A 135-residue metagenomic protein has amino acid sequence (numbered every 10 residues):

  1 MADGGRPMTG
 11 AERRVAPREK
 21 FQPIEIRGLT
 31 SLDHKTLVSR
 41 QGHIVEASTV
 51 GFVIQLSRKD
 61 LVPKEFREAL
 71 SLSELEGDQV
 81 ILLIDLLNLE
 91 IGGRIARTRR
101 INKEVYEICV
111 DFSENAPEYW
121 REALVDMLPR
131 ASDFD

Functional and structural regions predicted by a protein language model:
M1-D135: Structured alpha-helical
